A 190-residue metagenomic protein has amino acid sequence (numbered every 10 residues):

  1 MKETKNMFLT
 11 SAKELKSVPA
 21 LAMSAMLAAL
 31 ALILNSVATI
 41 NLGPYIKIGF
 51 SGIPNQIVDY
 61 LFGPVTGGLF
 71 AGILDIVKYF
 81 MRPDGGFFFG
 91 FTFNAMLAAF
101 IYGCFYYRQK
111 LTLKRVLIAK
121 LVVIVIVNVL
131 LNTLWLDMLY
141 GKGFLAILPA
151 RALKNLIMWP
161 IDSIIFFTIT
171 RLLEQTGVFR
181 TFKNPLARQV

Functional and structural regions predicted by a protein language model:
M1-V190: Loop-helix junctions at membrane interfaces
